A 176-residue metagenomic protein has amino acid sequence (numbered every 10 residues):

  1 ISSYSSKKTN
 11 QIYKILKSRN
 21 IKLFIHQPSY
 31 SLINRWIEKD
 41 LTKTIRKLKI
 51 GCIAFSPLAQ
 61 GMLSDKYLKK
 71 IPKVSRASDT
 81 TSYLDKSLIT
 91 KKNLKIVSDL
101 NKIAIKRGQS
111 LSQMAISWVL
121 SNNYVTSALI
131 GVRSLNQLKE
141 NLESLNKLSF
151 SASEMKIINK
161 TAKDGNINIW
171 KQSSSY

Functional and structural regions predicted by a protein language model:
I1-W36, D40: Glycine/proline-rich, positively charged, aromatic-decorated active-site loop/lid region on the catalytic face
S5, Y30-N34, S56-L63, W118 (+1 more regions): Glycine-rich beta-alpha junction loops
L16-K22, K106-G108, L148-F150: Short helix-capping segments at alpha-helix termini
K22-Q27, K49-I53, T126-L129: Structural preference for beta-strand elements that scaffold enzyme active sites
H26, I45, C52-F55, L100 (+3 more regions): Conserved, mostly hydrophobic/aromatic
I37-R76, S110: Aromatic-lined glycan-binding groove of carbohydrate-active enzymes
K47, S75-K106, S121-V125, R133-L135 (+1 more regions): Terminal-tail/helix-coil boundary detector
I103-S117: Acyl activation and transfer enzymes in specialized metabolism, enriched for ANL adenylate-forming modules
